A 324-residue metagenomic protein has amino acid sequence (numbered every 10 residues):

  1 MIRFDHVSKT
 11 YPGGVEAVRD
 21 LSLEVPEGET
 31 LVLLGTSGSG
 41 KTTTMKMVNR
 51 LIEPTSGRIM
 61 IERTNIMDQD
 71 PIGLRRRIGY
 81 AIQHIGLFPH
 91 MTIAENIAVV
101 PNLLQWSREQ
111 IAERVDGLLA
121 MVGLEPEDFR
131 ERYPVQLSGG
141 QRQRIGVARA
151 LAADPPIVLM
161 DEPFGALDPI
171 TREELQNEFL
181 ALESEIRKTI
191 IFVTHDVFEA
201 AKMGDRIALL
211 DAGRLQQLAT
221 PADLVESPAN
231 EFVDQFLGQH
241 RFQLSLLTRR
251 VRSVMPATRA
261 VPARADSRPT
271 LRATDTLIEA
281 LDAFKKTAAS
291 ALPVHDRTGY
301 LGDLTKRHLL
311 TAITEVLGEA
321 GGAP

Functional and structural regions predicted by a protein language model:
N49: Helix-to-loop junction immediately C-terminal to a conserved catalytic motif
N102, E109-D128: Conserved ABC ATPase "signature" region
R132-L137, Q141: Conserved ABC ATPase signature
A152-P156: A short, proline-enriched helix->beta-strand linker immediately N-terminal to the Walker B motif in ABC-type P-loop
A212-G213: Conserved ABC ATPase "signature" C-loop
L218-A219, S227, D303: ABC ATPase "signature
